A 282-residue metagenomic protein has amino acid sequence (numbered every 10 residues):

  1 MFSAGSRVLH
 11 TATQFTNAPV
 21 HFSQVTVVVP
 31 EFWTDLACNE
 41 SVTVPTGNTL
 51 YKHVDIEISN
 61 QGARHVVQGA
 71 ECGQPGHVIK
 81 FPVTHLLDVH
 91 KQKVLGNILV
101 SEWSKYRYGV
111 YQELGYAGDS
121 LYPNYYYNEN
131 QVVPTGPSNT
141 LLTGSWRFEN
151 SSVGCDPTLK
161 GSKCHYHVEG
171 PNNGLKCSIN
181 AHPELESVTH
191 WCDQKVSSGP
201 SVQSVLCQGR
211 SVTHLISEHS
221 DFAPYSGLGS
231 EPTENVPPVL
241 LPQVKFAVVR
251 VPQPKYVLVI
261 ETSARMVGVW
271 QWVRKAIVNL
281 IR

Functional and structural regions predicted by a protein language model:
M1, H85-V94, E261-W270: Second-shell loop/turn segments in exported
M1-E71, P75, L258-E261: Propeptide-to-catalytic entry region of secreted or membrane-anchored zinc metalloproteases
F2-A12, Q253-P254, A264-R282: …and closely analogous acidic/polar surface helices at protein-protein or active-site interfaces in A-domain-like
A4, T13, N39-V42, T46 (+4 more regions): Glycan-processing catalytic domains of CAZymes
T26-V27, D55-I58, H77-V83, Y106-Y108 (+5 more regions): Structural recognition of the beta-strand scaffold that forms the well-ordered cores of secreted hydrolase catalytic
Q92-C192: The catalytic-center signature of Zn2+-dependent metalloproteases
L159-S226, K255-V257: Extracellular low-complexity, Gly/Ser/Thr-rich intrinsically disordered linkers and protease-sensitive activation/hinge
Q203-L258, A264-R274: Acidic, polar low-complexity linker/tail segments
